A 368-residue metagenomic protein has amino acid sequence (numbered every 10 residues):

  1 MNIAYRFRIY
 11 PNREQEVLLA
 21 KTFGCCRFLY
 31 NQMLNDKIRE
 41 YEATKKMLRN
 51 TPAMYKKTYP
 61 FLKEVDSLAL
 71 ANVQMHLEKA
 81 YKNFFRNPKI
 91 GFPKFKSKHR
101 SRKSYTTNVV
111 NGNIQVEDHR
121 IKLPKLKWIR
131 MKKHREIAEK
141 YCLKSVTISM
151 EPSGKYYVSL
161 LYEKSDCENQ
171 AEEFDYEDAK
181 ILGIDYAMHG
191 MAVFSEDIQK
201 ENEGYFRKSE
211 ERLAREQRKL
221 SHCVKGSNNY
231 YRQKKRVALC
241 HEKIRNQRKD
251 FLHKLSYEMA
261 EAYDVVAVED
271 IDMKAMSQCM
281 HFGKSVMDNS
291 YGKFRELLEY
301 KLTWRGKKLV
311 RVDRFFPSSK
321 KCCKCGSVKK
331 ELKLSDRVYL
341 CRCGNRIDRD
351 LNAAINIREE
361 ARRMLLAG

Functional and structural regions predicted by a protein language model:
M1-L70: Gly/serine-rich nucleotide phosphate-binding loop at the start of the catalytic core of nucleotide/ADP-ribose-handling
F7-I9, W128-K133, Q199-N202: Generic detection of short hydrophobic beta-strand segments and adjacent strand-loop junctions
Q15, L19, C26, D66-V73 (+2 more regions): Hydrophobic (often cysteine-bearing) scaffold residues that line and stabilize catalytic clefts of nucleotide/cofactor
K21, F28, N72-M75, K79 (+3 more regions): Alpha-helical coiled-coil heptad-repeat segments used for dimerization/assembly
M33, A69-N87, L351-A361, L365: Stable alpha-helical structural segments in soluble proteins, enriched in small hydrophobic residues
L34-Y41, Y81, F85-F92, K164: Long, hydrophobic, amphipathic alpha-helical segments used as structural scaffolds
N50-P152: Acidic carboxylate diad motif detector
E139, P152-G368: Positively charged, helix-rich recognition surfaces that bind polyanionic ligands
